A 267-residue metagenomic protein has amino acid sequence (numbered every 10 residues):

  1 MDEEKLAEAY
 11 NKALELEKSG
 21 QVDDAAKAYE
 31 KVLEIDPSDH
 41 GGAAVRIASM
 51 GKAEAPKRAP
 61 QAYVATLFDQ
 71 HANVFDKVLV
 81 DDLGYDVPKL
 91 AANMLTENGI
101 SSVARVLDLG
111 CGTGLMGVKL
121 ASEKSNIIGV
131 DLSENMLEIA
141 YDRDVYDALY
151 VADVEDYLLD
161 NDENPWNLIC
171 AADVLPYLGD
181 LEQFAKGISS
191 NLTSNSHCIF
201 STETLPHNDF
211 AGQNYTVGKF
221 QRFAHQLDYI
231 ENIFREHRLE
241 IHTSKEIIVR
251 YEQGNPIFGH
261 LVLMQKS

Functional and structural regions predicted by a protein language model:
D2-A65: N-terminal auxiliary segments of SAM/dcSAM-dependent transferases
G84-S102: Conserved alpha-helix/loop element of class I SAM-dependent methyltransferases that forms part of the SAM/SAH-binding
R105-L107, G112-L158: Class I SAM-dependent methyltransferase SAM/SAH-binding core
C170: A conserved beta-strand element that flanks and buttresses the S-adenosyl-L-methionine
E182-H197: A short glycine-rich, Lys/Arg-flanked "PGG" loop and its adjoining helix->strand segment in the class I
T202-F223: Short, glycine-/aromatic-enriched active-site segment of Class I SAM-dependent methyltransferases
R222-R238, S244: Short alpha-helix
V249-S267: Core SAM-dependent methyltransferase catalytic element
